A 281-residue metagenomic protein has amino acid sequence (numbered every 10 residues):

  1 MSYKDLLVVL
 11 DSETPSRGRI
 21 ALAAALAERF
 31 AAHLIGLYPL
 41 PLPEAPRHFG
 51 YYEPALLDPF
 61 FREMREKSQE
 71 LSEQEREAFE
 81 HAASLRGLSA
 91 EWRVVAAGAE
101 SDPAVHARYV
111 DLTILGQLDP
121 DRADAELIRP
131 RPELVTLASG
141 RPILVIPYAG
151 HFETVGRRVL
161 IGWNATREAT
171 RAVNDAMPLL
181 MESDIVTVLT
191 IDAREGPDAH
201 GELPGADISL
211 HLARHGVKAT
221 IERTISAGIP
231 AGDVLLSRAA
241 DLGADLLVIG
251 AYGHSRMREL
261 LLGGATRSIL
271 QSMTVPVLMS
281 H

Functional and structural regions predicted by a protein language model:
M1, P41, E77-T113, R214-L247 (+2 more regions): Structural beta-alpha unit
M1-P59, A138, G150-H151, V155-T224: Small/aliphatic-rich secondary-structure junction motif
S12, A90-V94, D121-D124, N164-A165 (+1 more regions): Short, flexible loop segments at the rims of nucleotide/cofactor-binding pockets, characterized by
I20, A25-R29, D102-F152, R238-H281: Gly/Ser-rich helix-loop-strand patches that form or flank binding pockets for ribonucleotide-derived cofactors
I35-L37, R93, I114, L144 (+4 more regions): Hydrophobic/aromatic beta-strand patches that form the interior of the parallel beta-sheet core in alpha/beta enzyme
L57-E73: A short acidic, glycine-rich active-site loop that binds or catalyzes chemistry on phosphate/adenosine moieties
